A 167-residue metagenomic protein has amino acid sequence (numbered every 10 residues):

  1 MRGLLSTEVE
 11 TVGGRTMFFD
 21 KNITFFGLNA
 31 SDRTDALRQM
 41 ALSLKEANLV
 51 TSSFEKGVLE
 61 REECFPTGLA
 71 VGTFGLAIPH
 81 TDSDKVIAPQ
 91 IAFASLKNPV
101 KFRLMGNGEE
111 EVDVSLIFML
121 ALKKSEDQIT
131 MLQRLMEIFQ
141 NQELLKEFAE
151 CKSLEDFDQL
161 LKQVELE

Functional and structural regions predicted by a protein language model:
M1-E167: Cytosolic covalent-transfer regions centered on His/Cys nucleophiles that carry phosphoryl or persulfide groups
